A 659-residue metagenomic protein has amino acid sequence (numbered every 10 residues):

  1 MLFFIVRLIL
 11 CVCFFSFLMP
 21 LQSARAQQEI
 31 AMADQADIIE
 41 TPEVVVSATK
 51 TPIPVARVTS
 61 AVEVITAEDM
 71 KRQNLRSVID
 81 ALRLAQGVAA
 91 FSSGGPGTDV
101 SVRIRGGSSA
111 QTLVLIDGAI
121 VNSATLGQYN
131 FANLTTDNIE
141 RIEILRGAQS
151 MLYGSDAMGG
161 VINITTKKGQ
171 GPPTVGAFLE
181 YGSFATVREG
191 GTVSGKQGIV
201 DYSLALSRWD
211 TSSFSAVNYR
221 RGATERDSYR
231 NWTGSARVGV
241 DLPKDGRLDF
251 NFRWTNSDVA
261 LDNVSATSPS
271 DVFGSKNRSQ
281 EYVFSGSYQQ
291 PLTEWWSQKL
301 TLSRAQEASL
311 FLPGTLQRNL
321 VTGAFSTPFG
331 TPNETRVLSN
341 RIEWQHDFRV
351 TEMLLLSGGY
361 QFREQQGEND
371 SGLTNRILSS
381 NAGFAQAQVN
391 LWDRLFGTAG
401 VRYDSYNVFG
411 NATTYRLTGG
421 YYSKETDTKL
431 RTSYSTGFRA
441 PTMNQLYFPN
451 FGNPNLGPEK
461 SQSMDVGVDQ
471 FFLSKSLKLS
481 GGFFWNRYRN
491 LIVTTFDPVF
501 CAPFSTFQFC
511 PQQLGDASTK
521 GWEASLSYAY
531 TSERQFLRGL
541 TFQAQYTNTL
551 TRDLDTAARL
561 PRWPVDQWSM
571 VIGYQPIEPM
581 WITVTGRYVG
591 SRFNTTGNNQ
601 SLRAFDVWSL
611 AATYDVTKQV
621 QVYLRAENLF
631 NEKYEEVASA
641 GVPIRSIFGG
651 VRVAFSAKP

Functional and structural regions predicted by a protein language model:
L2-I5, C13-Q73, I79-A85, V240: N-terminal Sec signal peptide and the immediately downstream disordered periplasmic leader that contains the TonB box
I79-S123, E140: Extracytoplasmic beta-strand/coil segments of soluble accessory domains associated with Gram-negative outer-membrane
A119-R146: Short acidic/polar hinge/loop motifs at secondary-structure boundaries that mediate gating or recognition
S183-D210, R221-V259, K276-S297, R349-L356: Transmembrane beta-barrel wall of Gram-negative outer-membrane proteins
S194-Q197, G239-P243, L430-T432, Y528 (+2 more regions): Conserved C-terminal beta-signal and adjacent last beta-strands/turns of outer-membrane beta-barrel proteins
P243, R253, L302, T351-S357 (+4 more regions): Structural signature of Gram-negative outer-membrane beta-barrels, strongest in the C-terminal barrel of TonB-dependent
S268-P291, T335-L338, D427, S433-Y488 (+3 more regions): Outer-membrane beta-barrel signature, preferentially recognizing the C-terminal barrel domain of Gram-negative
L356-S357, N390-G397, W485-R487, C510-R592: Gram-negative outer-membrane beta-barrel transporters
